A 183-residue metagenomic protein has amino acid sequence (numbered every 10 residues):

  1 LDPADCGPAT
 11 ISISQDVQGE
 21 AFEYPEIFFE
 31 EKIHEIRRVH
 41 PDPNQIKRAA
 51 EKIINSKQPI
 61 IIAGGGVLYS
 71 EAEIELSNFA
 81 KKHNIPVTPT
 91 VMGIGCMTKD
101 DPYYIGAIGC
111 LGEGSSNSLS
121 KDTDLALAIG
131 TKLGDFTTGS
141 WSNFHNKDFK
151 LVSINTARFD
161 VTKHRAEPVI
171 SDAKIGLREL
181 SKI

Functional and structural regions predicted by a protein language model:
L1, I54-K57, S181: Generic secondary-structure transition motif, activating predominantly at the C-termini of alpha-helices
L1-I27, A49-K52, N117-K150: Structural signature of the thiamine diphosphate
D2-P8, F29-E35, A72-N78, G109-C110 (+2 more regions): Short, mixed-charge, low-aromatic patches
A4-N44, K150-V152, T162-I183: Terminal amphipathic helices with adjacent charged low-complexity linkers/tails
S12, N84-V91, V152-N155: Short internal beta-strands
I13-G19, G65-V67, I94, L133 (+1 more regions): Glycine-rich beta-alpha junction loops
F29, P41, R48-A126: Anionic-ligand anchoring segments at beta-strand to alpha-helix junctions in alpha/beta enzyme folds, i.e., glycine
G93-I183: Glycine-rich, acidic loop regions that bind phosphate or pyrophosphate groups
